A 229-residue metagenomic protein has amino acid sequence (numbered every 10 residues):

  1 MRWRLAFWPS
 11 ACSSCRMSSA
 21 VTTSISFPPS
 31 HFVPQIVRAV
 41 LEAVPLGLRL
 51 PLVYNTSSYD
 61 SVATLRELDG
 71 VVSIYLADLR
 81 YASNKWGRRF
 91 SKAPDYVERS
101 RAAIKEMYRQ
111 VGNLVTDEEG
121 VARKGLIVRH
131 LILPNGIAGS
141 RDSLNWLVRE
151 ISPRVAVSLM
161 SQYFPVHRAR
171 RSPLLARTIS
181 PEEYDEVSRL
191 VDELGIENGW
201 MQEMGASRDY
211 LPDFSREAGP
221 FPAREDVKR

Functional and structural regions predicted by a protein language model:
M1-G70, I74, N84-K85: Conserved Radical SAM active-site core
R2, R89-P94, R171-T178: Short glycine-enriched, charge-decorated loop/helix-capping segments at active-site entrances that position
I25-P29, P51-S57, D78, I127-L131 (+2 more regions): A cross-family glycoside hydrolase active-site/sugar-binding cleft signature
V33, S58-S61, L79-V97, L126-V128 (+2 more regions): Conserved radical SAM core fold
A39-P51, R99-Q110, P181-L190: Alpha-helix-loop-beta-strand connector modules within alpha/beta enzyme cores
D69-N84, R154-Y163: Non-cysteine beta-strand/loop elements that form the S-adenosyl-L-methionine
R88-E119: Anionic-ligand binding region
G112-R229: Auxiliary Fe-S-binding modules of radical SAM enzymes
